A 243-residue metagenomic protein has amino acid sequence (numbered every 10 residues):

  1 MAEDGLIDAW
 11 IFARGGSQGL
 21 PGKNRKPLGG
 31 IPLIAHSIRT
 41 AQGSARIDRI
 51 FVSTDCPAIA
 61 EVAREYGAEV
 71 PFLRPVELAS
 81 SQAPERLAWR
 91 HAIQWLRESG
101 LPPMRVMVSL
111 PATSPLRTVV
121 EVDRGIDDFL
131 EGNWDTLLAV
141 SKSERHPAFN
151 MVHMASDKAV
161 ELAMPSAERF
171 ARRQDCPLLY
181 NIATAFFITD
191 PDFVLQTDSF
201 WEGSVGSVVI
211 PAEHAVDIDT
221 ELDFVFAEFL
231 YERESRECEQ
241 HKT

Functional and structural regions predicted by a protein language model:
A2, L178-T243: Conserved alpha/beta core of the MobA/IspD/sugar-nucleotide pyrophosphorylase nucleotidyltransferase superfamily
E3-S53: N-terminal glycine-rich phosphate-binding loop and ensuing alpha1 helix
A9-I11, V52, S109, T136-L138 (+1 more regions): Structural beta-sheet core signal
R14, P111, S141-K142: Histidine-centered beta-alpha loop that forms part of the nucleotide-sugar donor binding/catalytic region in diverse
I47, P102-M104, E131-W134: Short, high-confidence coil segments that cap the C-terminus of an alpha-helix and link into the following beta-strand
P57-V108, R117-V120, R124: Short phosphate-binding loop-to-helix
L87, H91, P115-S204: Conserved core of the sugar-phosphate nucleotidyltransferase
